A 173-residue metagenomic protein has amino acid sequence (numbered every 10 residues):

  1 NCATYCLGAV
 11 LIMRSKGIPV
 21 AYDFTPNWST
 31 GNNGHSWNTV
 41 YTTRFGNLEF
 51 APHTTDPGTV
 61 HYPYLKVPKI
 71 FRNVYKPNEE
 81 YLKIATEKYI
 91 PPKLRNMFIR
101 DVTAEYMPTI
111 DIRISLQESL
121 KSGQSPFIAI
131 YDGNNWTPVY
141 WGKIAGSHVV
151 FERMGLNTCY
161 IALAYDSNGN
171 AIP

Functional and structural regions predicted by a protein language model:
A3-K93: Hydrophobic/aromatic-rich core segments of domains that either
W28, D101-A104, L120-S122: Conserved, single-site charged/polar hotspot
T43, G146-N170: Short Pro-Gly-centered beta-turn/loop motif in secreted/extracellular proteins
K93-E105, P173: Extracellular beta-sheet/turn segments enriched in Thr/Pro/Gly and aliphatic residues
I110-S119: A short, amphipathic beta-strand motif
D111, G123-F127, C159: Exposed beta-strand and adjacent loop surfaces of beta-rich binding modules that mediate intermolecular recognition
E118-N135: Short, ordered, surface-exposed loop/turn motifs in non-cytosolic proteins
N134-V149: Short, acidic Ser/Thr/Gly-rich low-complexity loop/linker segments typical of extracellular and cell-surface proteins
